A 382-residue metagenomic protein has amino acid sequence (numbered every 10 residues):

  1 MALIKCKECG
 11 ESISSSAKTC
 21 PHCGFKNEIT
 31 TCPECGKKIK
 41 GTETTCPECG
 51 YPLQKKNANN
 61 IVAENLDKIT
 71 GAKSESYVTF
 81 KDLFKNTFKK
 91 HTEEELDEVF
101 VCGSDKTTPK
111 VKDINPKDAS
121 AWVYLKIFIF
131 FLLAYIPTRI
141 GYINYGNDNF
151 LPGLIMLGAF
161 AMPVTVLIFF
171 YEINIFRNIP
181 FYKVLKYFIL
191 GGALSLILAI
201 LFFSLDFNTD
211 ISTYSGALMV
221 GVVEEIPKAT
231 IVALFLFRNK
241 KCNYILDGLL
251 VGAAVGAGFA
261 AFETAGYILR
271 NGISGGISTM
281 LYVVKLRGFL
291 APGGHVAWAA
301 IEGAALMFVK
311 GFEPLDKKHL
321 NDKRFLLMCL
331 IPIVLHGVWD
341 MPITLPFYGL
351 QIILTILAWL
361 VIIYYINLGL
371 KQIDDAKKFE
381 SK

Functional and structural regions predicted by a protein language model:
M1-E64: Cys/His-rich metal-coordination motifs, chiefly Zn-binding "fingers/knuckles"
T45-K382: Hydrophobic alpha-helical segments at protein termini of multi-pass membrane proteins
